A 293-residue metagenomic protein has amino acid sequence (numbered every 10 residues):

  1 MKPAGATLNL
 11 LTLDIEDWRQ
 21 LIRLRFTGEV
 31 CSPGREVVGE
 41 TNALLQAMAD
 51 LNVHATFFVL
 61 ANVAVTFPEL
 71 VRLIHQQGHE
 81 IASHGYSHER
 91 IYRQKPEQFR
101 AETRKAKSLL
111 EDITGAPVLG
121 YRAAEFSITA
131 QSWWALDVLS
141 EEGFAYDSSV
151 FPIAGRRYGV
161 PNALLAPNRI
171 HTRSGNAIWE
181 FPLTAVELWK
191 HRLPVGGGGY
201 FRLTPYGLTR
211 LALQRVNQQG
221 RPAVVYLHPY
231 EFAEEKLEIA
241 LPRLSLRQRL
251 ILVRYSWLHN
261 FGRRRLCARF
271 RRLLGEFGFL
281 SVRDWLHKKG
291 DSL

Functional and structural regions predicted by a protein language model:
K2, L21, A116-P117, A123-Y226: Active-site-adjacent pocket scaffolds in enzyme catalytic domains
K2-Q77: Active-site beta->alpha N-cap acidic-glycine motif
D17, S87, E231: Short, glycine/acidic-enriched loop or turn micro-motifs at the edges of active sites
G28-R35, H54-L60, S87-F99, A123-S127 (+2 more regions): The substrate-binding groove and active-site-proximal loops of carbohydrate-active enzymes, especially glycoside
T41-L45, P68-R72, R100-K107, L136 (+2 more regions): Generic structural signal for well-ordered alpha-helices, preferentially at hydrophobic/aromatic core positions
D50-L51, L203-L293: C-terminal domain-boundary segment and adjacent tail
L51-S132, F144, S149-R156, G175-A177 (+1 more regions): Metal-dependent polysaccharide deacetylase catalytic core of the NodB/CE4 family, i.e., the active-site-bearing domain
